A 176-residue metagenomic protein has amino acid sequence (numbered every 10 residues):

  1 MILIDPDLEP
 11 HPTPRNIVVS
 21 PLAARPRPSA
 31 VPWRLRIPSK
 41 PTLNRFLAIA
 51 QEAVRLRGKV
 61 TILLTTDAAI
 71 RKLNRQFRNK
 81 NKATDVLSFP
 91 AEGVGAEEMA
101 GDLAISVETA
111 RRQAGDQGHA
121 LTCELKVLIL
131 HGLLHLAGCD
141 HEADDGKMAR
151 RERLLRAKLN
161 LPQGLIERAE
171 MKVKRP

Functional and structural regions predicted by a protein language model:
M1-C123, L134-P176: An acidic/histidine-cluster motif and surrounding catalytic segment that typifies divalent-metal-assisted enzyme active
V127: Conserved SAM/SAH cofactor-binding pocket of Class I
